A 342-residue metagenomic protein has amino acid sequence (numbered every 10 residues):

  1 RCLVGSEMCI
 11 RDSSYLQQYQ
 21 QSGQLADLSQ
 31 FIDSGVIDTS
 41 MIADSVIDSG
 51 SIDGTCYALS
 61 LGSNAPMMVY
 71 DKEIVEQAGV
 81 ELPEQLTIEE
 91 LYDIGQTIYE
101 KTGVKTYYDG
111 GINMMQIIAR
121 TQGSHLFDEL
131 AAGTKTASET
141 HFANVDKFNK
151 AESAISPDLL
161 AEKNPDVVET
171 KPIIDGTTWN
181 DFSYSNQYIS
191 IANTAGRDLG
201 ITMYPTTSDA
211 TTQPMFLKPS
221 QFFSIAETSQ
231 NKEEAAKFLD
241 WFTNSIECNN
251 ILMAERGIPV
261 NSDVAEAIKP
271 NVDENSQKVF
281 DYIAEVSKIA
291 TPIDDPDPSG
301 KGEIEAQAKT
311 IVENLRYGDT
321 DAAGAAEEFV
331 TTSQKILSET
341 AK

Functional and structural regions predicted by a protein language model:
R1-I10: Single conserved hydrophobic/aromatic residue that forms the stacking wall/gate of nucleotide- or nucleobase-binding
D12-A65, E89, G200-M203, V272: Hinge/lid segment of periplasmic solute-binding proteins
S14, L86-Y92, L160-I174: Short helix-initiation/N-cap motifs at beta->coil->alpha
S29-I42, E84, S124-D146, N193-T194 (+2 more regions): Short, solvent-exposed loop/beta-turn-alpha elements that line the ligand-binding surface or hinge of extracytoplasmic
V36-E73, K105, T211-M215, A290-P298: A structural signal for short loop-to-beta-strand junctions that line the ligand-binding cleft of periplasmic/secreted
G95-Q96, A131-K163, Y204: Glycine-centered hinge/linker elements that transmit conformational signals in sensory and ligand-binding systems
I189, Q221, I225-G300: Mature extracytoplasmic/periplasmic domains
L217, V279-S333: C-terminal capping/gating helix-and-loop segments adjacent to ligand/active sites or protein-protein/ligand interfaces
